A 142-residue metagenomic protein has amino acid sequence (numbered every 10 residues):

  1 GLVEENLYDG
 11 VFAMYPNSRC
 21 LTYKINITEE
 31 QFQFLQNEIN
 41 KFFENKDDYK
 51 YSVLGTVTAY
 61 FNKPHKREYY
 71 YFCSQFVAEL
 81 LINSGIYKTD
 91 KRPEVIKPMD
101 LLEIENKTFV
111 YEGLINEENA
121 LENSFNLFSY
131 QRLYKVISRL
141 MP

Functional and structural regions predicted by a protein language model:
G1-P142: Cysteine-nucleophile amide-bond enzymes
